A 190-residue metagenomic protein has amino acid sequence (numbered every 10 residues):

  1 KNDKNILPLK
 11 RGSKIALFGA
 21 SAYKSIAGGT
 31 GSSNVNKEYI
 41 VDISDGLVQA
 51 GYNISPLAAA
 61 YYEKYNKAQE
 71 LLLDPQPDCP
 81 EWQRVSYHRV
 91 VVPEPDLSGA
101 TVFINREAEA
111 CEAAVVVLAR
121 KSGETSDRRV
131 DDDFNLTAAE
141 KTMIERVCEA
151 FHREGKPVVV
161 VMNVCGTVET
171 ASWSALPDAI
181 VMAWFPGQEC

Functional and structural regions predicted by a protein language model:
K1-C190: C-terminal non-catalytic regions of proteins with extracellular/luminal or membrane-system context
